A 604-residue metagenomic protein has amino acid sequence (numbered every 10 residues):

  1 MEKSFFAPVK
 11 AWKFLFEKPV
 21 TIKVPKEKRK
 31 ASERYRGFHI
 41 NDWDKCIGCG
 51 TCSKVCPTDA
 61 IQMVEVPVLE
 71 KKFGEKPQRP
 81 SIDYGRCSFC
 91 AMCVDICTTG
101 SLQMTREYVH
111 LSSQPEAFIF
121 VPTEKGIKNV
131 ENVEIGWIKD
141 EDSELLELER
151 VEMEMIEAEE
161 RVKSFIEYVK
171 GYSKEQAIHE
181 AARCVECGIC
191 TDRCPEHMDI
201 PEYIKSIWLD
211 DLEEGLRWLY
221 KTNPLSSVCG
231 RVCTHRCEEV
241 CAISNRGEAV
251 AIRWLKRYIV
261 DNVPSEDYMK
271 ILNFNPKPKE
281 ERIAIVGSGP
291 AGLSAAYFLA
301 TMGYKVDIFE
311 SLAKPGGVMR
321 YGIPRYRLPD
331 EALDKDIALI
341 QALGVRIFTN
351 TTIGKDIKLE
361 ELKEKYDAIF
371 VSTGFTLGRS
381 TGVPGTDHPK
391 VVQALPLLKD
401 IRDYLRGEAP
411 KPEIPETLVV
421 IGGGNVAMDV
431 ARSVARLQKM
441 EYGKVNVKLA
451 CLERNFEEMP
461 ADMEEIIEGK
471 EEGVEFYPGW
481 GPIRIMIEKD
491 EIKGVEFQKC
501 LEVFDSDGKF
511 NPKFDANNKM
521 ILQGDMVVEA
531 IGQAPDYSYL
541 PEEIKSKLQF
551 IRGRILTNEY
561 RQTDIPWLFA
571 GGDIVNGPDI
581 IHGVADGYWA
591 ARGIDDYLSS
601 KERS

Functional and structural regions predicted by a protein language model:
M1-E70, R79, Q103, Y108-E280 (+10 more regions): Ferredoxin-type iron-sulfur electron-transfer modules and their immediate structural context
C87, P224, G289-P290, K314 (+2 more regions): Residue-level detector of alpha-helix initiation sites
T123, I308, L312-L343, I347 (+2 more regions): Rossmann-like dinucleotide-binding cores of NAD(P)H-dependent redox enzymes
I259-K277, K335-K355, G378-M440, F550-Y560 (+1 more regions): Glycine-rich dinucleotide-binding loop and its adjacent helix/turn
R282-D307, A427-A435: N-terminal Rossmann-like FAD-binding beta1-loop-alpha1 element of flavoenzymes
T349-E360, G479-D490, L501: A conserved short coil-to-beta-strand element within the FAD-binding core of flavoproteins
D387-P415, D505-P578: FAD-site-proximal beta/loop scaffold in flavoenzymes
